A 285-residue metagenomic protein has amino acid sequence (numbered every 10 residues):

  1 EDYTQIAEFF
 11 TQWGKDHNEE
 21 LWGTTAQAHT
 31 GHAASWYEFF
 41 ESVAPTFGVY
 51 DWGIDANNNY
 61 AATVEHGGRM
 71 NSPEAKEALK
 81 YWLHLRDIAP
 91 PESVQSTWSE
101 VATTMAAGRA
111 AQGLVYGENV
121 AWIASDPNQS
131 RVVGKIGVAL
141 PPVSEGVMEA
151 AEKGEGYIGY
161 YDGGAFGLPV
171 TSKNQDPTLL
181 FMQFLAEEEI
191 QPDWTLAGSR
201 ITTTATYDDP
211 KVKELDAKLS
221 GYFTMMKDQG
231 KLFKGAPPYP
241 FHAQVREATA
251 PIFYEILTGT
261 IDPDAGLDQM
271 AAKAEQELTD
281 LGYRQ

Functional and structural regions predicted by a protein language model:
E1-Y3, E255-Q269: Short, charged, surface-exposed loops that flank catalytic or proteolytic processing sites
T4-G67: Extracytoplasmic/periplasmic solute-binding protein
T4-Q12, S99-R109, G113, P251 (+1 more regions): Short helices/loops that flank or line small-molecule/ion binding pockets
T4-T11, W52-Q95, G137: Glycine-centered hinge/linker elements that transmit conformational signals in sensory and ligand-binding systems
T11, K15, F184-T206: Periplasmic-binding protein-like
S35-E41, P45-V49, K76-N174: Extracytoplasmic/periplasmic substrate-binding proteins
E77-Y81, K173-L185, A265-G266: Short amphipathic alpha-helical coupling segments at ligand-binding clamshell hinges and other catalytic/signaling
I136-E145, A150-E152, T195-P251, E255 (+1 more regions): Long, aromatic- and glycine/proline-rich binding clefts that accommodate carbohydrate-like moieties
